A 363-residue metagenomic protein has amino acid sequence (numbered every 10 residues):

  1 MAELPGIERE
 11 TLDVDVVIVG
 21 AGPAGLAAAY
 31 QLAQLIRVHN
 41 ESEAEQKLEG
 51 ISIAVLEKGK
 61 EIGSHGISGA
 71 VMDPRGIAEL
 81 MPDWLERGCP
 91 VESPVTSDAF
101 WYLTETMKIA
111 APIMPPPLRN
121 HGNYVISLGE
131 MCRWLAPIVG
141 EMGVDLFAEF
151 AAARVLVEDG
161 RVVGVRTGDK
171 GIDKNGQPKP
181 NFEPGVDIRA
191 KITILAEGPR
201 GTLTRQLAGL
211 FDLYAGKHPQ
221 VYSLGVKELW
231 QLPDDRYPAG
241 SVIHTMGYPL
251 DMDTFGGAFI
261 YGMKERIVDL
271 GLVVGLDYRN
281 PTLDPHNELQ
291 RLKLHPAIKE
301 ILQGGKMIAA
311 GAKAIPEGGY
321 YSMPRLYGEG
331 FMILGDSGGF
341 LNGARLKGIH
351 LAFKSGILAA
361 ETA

Functional and structural regions predicted by a protein language model:
M1-V17, A24, Q31-S52, R133 (+1 more regions): Extreme N-terminal leader/targeting segments of oxidoreductases
A21-P23, K58, L128: Glycine-rich Rossmann-fold phosphate-binding loop(s) that bind the pyrophosphate of adenine dinucleotide cofactors
A24, E61, R200: Conserved Rossmann-like nucleotide-cofactor binding loop
Q31-L35, S42, L48-T106: N-terminal FAD cofactor-binding segment of flavoenzymes
Q34, K47-E49, G129, R133-W134 (+3 more regions): Predominantly flavin-linked oxidoreductase catalytic cores and closely associated redox partners
G66, E79-L80, C89-V91, S97 (+1 more regions): N-terminal Rossmann-like dinucleotide/flavin-binding domain of flavoprotein oxidoreductases that bind FAD/FMN
K108-G129, P137, V273-G275: Helix-loop-beta segment of a Rossmann-like dinucleotide-binding subdomain
T254, N280, P285-L351, S355-I357: FAD/FMN-dependent oxidoreductases across multiple families
